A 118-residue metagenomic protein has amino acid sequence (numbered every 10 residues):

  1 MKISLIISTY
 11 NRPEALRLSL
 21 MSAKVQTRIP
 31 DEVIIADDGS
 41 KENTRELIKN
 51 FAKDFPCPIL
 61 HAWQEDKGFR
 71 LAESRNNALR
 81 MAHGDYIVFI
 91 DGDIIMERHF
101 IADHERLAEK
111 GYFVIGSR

Functional and structural regions predicted by a protein language model:
M1-V25: N-proximal low-complexity "stem/linker" segments adjacent to membrane-targeting elements
R17-K24, N76, R80, A102: Amphipathic, non-transmembrane alpha-helical secondary structure
L20-W63: Acidic donor-binding segment of Leloir-type glycosyltransferases
Q64, I90: Catalytic metal- and UDP-sugar-binding loop of GT-A-like glycosyltransferases, i.e., residues flanking the conserved
E65-A82, H99: Glycine-rich, basic loop-to-helix element that forms the pyrophosphate-binding segment of sugar-nucleotide handling
I87: Short aromatic/hydrophobic "clamp" motif used to bind/position activated sugar donors
D93-I95: Acidic metal-phosphate-binding loop of nucleotide-sugar-dependent transferases
H99-R118: Conserved donor NDP-sugar-binding/catalytic core segment of glycosyltransferases
